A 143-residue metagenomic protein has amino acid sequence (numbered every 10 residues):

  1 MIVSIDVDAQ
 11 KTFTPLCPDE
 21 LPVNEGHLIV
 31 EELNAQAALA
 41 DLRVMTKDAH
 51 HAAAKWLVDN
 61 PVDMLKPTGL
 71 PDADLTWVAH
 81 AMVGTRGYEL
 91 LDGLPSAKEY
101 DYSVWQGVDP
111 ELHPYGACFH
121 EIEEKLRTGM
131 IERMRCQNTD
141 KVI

Functional and structural regions predicted by a protein language model:
M1-V108, G116-A117, R135-D140: Active-site acidic carboxylates
E111-C136: Alpha-helical scaffold elements lining the catalytic groove of polysaccharide deacetylases
